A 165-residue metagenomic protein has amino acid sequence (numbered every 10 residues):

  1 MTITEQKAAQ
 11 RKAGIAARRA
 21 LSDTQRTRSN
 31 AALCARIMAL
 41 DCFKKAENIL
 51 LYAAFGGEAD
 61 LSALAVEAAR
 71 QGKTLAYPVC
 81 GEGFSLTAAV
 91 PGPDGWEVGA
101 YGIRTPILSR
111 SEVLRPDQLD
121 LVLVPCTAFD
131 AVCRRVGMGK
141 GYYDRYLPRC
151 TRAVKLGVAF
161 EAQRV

Functional and structural regions predicted by a protein language model:
T2-Q118: N-terminal active-site beta-alpha-beta segment that forms phosphate/nucleotide-binding and substrate-recognition loops
S85-V165: Conserved phosphate- and dinucleotide-binding cores of soluble alpha/beta proteins, encompassing both enzyme active
